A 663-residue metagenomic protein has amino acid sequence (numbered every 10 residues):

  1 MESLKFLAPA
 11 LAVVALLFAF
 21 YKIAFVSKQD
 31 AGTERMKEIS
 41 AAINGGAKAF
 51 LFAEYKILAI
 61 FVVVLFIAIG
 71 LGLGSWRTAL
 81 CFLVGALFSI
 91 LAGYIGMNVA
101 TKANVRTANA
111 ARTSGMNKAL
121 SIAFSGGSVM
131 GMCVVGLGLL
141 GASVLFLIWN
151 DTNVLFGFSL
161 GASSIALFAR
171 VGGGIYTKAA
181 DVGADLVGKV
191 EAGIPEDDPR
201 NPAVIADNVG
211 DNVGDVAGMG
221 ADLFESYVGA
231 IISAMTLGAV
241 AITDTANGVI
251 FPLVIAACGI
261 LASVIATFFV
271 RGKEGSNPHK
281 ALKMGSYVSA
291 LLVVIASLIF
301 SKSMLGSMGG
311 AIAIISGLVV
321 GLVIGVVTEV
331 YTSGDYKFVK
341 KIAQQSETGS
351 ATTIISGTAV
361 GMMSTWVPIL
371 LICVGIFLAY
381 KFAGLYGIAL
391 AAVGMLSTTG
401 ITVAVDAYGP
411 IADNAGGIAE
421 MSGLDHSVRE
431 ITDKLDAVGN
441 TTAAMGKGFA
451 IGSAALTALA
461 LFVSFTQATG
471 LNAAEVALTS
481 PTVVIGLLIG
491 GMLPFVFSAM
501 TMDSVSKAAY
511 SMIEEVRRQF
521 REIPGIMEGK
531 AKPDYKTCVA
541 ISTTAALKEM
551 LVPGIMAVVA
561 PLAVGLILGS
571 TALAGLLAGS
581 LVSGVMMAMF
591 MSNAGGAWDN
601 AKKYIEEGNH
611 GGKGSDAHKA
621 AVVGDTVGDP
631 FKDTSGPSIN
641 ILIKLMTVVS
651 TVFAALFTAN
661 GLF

Functional and structural regions predicted by a protein language model:
M1-F663: Hydrophobic packing and interface segments
